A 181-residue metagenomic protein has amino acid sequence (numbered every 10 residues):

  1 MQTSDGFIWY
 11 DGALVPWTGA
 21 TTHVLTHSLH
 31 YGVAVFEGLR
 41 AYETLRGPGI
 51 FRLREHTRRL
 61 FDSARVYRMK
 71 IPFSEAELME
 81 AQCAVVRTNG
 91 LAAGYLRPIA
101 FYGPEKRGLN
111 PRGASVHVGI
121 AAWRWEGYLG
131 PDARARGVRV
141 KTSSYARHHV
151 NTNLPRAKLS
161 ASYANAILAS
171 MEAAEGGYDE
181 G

Functional and structural regions predicted by a protein language model:
M1-F73, E77-A84, R107-G181: Helix-start/capping segments and mature chain N-termini
R87-G94: Short secondary-structure junctions
F101-K106: Short, internal active-site loops enriched in acidic
